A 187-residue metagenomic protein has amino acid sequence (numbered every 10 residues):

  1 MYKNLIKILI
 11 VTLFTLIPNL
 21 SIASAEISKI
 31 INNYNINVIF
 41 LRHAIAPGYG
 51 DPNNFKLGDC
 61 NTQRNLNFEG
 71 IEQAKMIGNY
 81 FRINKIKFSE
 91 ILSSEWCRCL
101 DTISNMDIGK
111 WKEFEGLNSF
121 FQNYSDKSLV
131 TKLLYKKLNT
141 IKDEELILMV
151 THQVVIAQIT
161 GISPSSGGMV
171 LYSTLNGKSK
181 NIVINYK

Functional and structural regions predicted by a protein language model:
M1-L9: Bacterial N-terminal signal peptides that target proteins for export
I8-I17: Bacterial N-terminal signal peptides
N19-S24: Sec/Tat signal peptide C-region and signal peptidase I cleavage site
A25-E115, F120-N123, I162-K180, I184-K187: Active-site-proximal alpha-helix that buttresses catalytic centers in soluble enzyme cores
I36-I39, E145-T151: Generic beta-sheet signal
S93-W96, V150-V154: Short, well-ordered beta-to-alpha junction loops that form the rim of enzyme active sites and present histidine/acidic
S125-K132: Short, surface-exposed amphipathic charged segments that create phosphate/polyanion-binding patches used for binding
N139-E145, T174: A short, structured loop/turn motif at beta-sheet edges
